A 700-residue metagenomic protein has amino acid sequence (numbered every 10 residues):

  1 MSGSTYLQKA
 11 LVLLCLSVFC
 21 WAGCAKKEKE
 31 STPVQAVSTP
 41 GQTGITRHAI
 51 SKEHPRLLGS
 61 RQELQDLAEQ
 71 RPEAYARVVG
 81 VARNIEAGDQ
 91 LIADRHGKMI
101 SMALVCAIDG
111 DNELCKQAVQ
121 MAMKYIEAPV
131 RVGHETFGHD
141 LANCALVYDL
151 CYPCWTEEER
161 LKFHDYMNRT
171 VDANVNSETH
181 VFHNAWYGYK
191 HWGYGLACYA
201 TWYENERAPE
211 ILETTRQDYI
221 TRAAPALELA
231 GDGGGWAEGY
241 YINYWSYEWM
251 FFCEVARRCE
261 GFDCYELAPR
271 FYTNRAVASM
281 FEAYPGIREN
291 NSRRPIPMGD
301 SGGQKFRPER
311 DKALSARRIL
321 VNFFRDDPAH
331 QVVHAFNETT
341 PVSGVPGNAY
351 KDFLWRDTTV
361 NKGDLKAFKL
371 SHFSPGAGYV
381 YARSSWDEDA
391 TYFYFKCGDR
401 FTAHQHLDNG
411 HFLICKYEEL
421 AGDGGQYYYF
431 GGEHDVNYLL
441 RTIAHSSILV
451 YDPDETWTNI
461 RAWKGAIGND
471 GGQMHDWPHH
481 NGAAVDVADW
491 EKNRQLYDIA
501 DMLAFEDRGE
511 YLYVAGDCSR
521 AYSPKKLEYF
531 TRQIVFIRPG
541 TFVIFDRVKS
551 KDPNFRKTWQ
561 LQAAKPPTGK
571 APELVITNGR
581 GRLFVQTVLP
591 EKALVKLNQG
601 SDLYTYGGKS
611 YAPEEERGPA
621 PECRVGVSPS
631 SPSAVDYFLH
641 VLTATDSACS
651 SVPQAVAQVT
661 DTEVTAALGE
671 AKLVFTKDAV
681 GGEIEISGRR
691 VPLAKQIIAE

Functional and structural regions predicted by a protein language model:
S2-L11: Bacterial N-terminal signal peptides that target proteins for export
A10-C20: Bacterial N-terminal signal peptides
C24-G41: Bacterial Sec-dependent N-terminal signal peptides
V37-E73: Extreme N-terminal leader/anchor segments
H54-L58, L67-M280, R288: Aromatic-lined, polymer-binding surfaces characteristic of secreted/periplasmic polysaccharide-degrading enzymes
Y244-A421, P619, S628-F638, V652-E700: Carbohydrate-active enzyme catalytic cores, enriched for enzymes that act on polyanionic acidic polysaccharides
P341-R582, L589, D602, P632-H640 (+2 more regions): Catalytic and substrate-binding regions of extracellular carbohydrate-active enzymes, especially polysaccharide lyases
A571-R624: Trp/Gly-enriched beta-strand surface patches
